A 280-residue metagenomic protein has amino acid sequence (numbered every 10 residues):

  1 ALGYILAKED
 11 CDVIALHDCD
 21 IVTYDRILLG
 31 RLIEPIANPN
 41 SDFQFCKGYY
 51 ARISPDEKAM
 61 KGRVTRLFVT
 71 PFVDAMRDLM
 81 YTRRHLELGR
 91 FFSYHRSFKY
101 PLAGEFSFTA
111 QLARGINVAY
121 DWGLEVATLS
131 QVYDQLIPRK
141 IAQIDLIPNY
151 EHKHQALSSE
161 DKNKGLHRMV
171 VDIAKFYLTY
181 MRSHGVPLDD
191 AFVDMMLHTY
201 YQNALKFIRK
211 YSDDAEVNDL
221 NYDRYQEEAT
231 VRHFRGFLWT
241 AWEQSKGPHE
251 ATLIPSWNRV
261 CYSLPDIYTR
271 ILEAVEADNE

Functional and structural regions predicted by a protein language model:
A1-V13: Active-site nucleotide-sugar/metal-binding loop of Leloir-type enzymes
D10-C11, N40-F43, P138: Short, high-confidence coil segments that cap the C-terminus of an alpha-helix and link into the following beta-strand
D10-V22: Short beta-strand-to-loop acidic/aromatic patch adjacent to the donor-nucleotide binding site
T23-S54: Conserved donor-nucleotide/metal-binding helix-loop-beta segment in metal-dependent transferases, i.e., the alpha-helix
A75-W122, Q135: Aromatic-glycine-rich donor-binding/catalytic loop that engages nucleotide-sugar donors across glycosyltransferases
Y120, S130-N149: Catalytic donor-sugar/metal-binding loop of nucleotide-sugar-dependent glycosyltransferases
A142-N163: Active-site donor/metal-binding and catalytic loop motifs of nucleotide-sugar-dependent glycosylation enzymes
L157-E280: Terminal low-complexity segments of carbohydrate-biosynthetic enzymes
